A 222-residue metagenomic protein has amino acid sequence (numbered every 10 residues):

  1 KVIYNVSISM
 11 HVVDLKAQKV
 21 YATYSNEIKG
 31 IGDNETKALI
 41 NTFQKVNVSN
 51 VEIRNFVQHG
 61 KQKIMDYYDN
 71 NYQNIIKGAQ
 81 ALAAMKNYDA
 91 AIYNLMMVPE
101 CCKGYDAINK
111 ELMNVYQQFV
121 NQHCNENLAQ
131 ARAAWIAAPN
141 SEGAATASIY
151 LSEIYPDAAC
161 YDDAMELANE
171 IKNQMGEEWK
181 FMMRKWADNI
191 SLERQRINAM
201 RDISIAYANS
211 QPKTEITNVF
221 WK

Functional and structural regions predicted by a protein language model:
K1-D33: Amphipathic beta-strand/beta-sheet edge segments enriched in Tyr/Trp
Y24-Q130, A137-T146, D162-A187, M200-R201 (+2 more regions): C-terminal/domain-edge helix-coil "capping" segments
P99-E100, S152-P156: Conserved structural position within tetratricopeptide repeats
I149: Glycine-rich, small/polar surface segments that engage phosphate groups of diverse ligands
I190-E193: Boundary segments of small protein-protein interaction reader/adaptor domains
R196: Active-site loop/short helix in cyclic nucleotide turnover domains
